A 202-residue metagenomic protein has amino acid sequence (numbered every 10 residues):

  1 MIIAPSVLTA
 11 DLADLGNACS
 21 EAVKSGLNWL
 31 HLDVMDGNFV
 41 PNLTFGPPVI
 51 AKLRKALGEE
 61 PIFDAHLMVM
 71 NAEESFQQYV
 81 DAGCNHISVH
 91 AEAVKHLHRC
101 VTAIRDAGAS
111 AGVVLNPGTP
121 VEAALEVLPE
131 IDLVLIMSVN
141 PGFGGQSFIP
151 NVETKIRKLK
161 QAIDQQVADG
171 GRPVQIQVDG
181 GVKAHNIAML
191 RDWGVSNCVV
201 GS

Functional and structural regions predicted by a protein language model:
M1-S88, E92-H96, A103-A111, A124-I131 (+5 more regions): Conserved N-terminal beta1-alpha1 strand-loop-helix module at the mouth
V34, A91, L115-P117, S138-V139 (+2 more regions): Short secondary-structure boundary segments
V101-A103, T119: Predominantly soluble domains enriched in secretory-pathway, periplasmic, or organellar proteins
Q165-A168, P173-S202: C-terminal alpha-helical cap/extension of soluble enzyme domains
